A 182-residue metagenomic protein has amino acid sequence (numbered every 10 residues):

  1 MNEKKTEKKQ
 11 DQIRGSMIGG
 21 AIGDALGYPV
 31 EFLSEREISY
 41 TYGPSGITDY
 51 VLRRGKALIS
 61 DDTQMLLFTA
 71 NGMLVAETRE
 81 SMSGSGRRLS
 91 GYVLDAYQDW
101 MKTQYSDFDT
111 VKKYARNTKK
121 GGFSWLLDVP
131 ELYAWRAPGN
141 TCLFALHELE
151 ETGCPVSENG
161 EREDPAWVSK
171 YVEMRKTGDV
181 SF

Functional and structural regions predicted by a protein language model:
M1-F182: Structured, active/binding-site neighborhoods that engage oxygen-rich ligands
